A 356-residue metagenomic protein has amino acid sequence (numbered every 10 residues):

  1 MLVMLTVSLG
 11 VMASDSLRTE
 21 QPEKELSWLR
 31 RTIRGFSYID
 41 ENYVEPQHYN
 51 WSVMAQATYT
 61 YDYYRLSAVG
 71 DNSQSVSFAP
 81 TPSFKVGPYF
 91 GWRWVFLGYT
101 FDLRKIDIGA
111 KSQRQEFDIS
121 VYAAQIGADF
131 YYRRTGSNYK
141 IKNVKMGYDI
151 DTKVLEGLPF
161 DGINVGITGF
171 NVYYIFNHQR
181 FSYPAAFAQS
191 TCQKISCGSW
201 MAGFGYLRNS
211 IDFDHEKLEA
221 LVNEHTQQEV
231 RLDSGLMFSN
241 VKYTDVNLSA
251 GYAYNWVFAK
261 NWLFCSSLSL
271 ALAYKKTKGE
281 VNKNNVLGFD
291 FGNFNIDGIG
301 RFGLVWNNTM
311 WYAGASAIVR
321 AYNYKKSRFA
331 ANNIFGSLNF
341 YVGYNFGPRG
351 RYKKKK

Functional and structural regions predicted by a protein language model:
Q47-V53, F84, R93-V95, A124-A128 (+5 more regions): Outer-envelope beta-barrel architecture signal
Y49, P80-V86, K111-Q115, Y122 (+5 more regions): Residues that define the transmembrane beta-barrel architecture of outer-membrane proteins
A55, V86-W92, F117-V121, F170-F176 (+5 more regions): Residues on the lipid-exposed face of transmembrane beta-strands in outer-membrane beta-barrel proteins
A57-Y63, W92-F96, F101-K105, A123-Q125 (+7 more regions): Transmembrane beta-strands of outer-membrane beta-barrel pores
T60, L66-V69, S75-S77, Y131-T168 (+1 more regions): Outer-membrane beta-barrel translocator/channel fold
T60-K85, F96-A110: Surface-exposed strand-loop-strand hairpins of Gram-negative outer-membrane beta-barrel proteins
D71-V76, R104-K105, K153-D161, A188 (+3 more regions): Extracellular loop and loop/strand-boundary signature of outer-membrane beta-barrel proteins
G169-V172, I334-K356: Outer-membrane beta-barrel "beta-signal"
